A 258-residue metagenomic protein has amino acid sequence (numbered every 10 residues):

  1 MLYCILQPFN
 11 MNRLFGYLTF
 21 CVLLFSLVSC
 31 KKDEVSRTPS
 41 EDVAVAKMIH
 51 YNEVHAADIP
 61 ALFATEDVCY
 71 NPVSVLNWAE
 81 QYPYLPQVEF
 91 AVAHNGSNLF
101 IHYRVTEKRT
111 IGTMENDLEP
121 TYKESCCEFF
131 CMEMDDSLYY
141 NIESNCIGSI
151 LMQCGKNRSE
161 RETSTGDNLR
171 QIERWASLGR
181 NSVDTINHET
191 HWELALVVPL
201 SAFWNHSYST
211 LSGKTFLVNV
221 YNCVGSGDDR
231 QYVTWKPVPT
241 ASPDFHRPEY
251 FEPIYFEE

Functional and structural regions predicted by a protein language model:
C4-L18: Bacterial N-terminal signal peptides that target proteins for export
S26-S29: C-terminal motif of bacterial Sec signal peptides marking the signal peptidase cleavage site
K31-E258: Structural preference for beta-rich elements and adjacent junctions enriched in aromatics
